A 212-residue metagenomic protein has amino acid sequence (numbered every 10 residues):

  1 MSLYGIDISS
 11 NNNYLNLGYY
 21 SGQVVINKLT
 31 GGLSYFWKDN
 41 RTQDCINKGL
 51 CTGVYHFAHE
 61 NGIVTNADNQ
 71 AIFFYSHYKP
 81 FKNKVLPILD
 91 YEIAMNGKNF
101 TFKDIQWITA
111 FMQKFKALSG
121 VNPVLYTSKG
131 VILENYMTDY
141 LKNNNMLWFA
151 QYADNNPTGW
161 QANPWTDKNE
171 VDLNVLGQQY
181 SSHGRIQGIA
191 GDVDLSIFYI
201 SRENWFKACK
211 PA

Functional and structural regions predicted by a protein language model:
M1-N12, L17-Y19, L141-A212: Functionally critical loop-and-helix segments that line ligand-binding/catalytic clefts of soluble enzyme domains
M1-V121: Substrate-binding cleft of extracellular glycoside hydrolase catalytic domains
L33, E60-G62, V131-L133, N155 (+1 more regions): Surface-exposed, flexible loop/turn segments at secondary-structure boundaries
Y35, D39, N66, D104 (+4 more regions): Alpha-helix initiation/capping motif
V85-P164: Catalytic domains of cell-wall/extracellular-matrix polysaccharide-remodeling enzymes, centered on de-N-acetylation
